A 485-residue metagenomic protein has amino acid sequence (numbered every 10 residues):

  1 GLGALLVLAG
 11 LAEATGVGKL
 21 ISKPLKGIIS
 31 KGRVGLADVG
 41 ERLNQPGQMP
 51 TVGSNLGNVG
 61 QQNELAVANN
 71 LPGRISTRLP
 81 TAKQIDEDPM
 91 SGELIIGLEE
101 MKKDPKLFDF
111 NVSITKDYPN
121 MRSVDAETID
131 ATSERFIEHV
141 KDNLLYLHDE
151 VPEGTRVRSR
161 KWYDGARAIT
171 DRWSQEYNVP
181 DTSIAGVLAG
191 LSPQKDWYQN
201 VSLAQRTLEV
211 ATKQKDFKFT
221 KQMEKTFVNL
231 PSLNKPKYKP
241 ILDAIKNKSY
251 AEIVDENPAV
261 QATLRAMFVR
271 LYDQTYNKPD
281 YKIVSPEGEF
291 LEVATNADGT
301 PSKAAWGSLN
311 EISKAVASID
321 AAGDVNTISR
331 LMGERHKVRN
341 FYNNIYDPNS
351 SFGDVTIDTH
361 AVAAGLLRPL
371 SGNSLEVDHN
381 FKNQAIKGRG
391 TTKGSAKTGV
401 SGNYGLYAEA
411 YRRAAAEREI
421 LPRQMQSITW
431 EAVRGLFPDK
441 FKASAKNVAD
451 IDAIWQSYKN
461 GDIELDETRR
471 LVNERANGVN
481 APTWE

Functional and structural regions predicted by a protein language model:
G1-S54, Q61: Hydrophobic, membrane-inserting alpha-helical segments
R42, T51-G60, E64-E485: HhH-family (HhH-GPD) DNA N-glycosylase catalytic core used in base-excision repair
